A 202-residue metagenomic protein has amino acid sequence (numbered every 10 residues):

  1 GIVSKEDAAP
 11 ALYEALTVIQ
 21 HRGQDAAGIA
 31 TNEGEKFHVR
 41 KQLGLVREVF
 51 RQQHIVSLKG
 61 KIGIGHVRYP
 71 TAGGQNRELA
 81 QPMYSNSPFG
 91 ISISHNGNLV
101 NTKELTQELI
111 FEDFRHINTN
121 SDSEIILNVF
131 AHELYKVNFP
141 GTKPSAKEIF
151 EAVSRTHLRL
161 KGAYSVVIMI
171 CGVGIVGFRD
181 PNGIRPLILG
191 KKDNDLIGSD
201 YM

Functional and structural regions predicted by a protein language model:
G1-M202: N-terminal segments that mediate ammonia production and transfer in glutamine-dependent amidotransferase systems
